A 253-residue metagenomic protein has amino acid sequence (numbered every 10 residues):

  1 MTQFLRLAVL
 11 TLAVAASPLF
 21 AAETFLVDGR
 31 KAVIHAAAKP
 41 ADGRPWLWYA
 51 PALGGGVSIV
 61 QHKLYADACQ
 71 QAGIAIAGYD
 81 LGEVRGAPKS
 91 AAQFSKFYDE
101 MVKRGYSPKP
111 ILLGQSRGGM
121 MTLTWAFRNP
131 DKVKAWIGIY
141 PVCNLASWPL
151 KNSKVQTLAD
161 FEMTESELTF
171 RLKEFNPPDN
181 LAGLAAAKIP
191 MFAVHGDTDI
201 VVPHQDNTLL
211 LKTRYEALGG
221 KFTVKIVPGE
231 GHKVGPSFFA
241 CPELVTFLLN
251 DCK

Functional and structural regions predicted by a protein language model:
L7-A16: Bacterial N-terminal signal peptides
F20-D42: N-terminal cap/lid segment of alpha/beta-hydrolase-fold proteins
H35, V201, Q205-K253: C-terminal catalytic histidine-bearing segment of alpha/beta-hydrolase fold enzymes
A36-A38, A146-L209, T213-E216: The feature captures the conserved acid-bearing segment of alpha/beta-hydrolase catalytic domains
A38-A68: Short, surface-exposed "cap/lid" segments of acyl-processing enzymes
A66-R85: Conserved alpha/beta-hydrolase
R85-G105: Alpha/beta-hydrolase active-site loop
V102-V155: Primarily recognizes the serine-hydrolase "nucleophile elbow" in alpha/beta-hydrolase and SGNH/GDSL folds
